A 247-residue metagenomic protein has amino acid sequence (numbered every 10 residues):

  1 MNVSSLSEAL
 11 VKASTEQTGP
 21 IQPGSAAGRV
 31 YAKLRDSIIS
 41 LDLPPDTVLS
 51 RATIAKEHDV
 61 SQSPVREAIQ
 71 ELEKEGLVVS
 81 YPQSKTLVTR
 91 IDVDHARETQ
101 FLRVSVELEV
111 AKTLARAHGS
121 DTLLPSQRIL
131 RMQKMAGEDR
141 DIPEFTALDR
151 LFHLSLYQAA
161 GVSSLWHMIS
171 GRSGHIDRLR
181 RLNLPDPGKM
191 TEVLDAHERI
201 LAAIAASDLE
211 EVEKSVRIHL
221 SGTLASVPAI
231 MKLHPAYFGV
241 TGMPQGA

Functional and structural regions predicted by a protein language model:
M1-R116, L224, P228-A247: Short linear motifs at protein or domain termini
S25, L123-L124, G188-E192: Short helix-capping and inter-helix turn/linker motifs at the boundaries of alpha-helical repeat units
R66-E67, A117-S120, E144-F145, L165-H167 (+2 more regions): Juxtamembrane/interface motifs at transmembrane-helix termini
Q83, V106, R128, E192-D195: Alpha-helix N-cap/N′ positions at the starts of helices
D92-V93, L179-N183: Short alpha-helical transmembrane interface motifs in multi-pass membrane proteins
S120-R181, L194-A202, E211-G222: Conserved amphipathic alpha-helical segments that form helical-bundle/coiled-coil interaction surfaces
K189-A247: C-terminal regulatory/effector modules of DNA-binding transcriptional regulators
